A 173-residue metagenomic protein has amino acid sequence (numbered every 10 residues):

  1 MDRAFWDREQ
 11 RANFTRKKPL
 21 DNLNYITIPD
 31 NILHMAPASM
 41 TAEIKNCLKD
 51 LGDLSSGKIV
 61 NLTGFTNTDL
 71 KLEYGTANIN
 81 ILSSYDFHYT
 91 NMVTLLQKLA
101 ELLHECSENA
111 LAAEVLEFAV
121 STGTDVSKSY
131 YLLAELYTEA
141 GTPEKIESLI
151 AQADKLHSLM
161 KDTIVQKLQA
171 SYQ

Functional and structural regions predicted by a protein language model:
M1-N91, Q173: N-terminal alpha-helical interaction modules that lie
T90, G123-T124, S158: Short coil turns that delineate tetratricopeptide repeat
L95-L96, Y130: TPR repeat positional signature
K98-L99, L133: Structural register within alpha-helical repeat arrays
L102-L103, Y137, Y172: Residue at a conserved register position within TPR or TPR-like alpha-solenoid repeats
N109, T142-P143: TPR-repeat structural position
K128-S129, D162-V165: TPR alpha-solenoid repeat register
